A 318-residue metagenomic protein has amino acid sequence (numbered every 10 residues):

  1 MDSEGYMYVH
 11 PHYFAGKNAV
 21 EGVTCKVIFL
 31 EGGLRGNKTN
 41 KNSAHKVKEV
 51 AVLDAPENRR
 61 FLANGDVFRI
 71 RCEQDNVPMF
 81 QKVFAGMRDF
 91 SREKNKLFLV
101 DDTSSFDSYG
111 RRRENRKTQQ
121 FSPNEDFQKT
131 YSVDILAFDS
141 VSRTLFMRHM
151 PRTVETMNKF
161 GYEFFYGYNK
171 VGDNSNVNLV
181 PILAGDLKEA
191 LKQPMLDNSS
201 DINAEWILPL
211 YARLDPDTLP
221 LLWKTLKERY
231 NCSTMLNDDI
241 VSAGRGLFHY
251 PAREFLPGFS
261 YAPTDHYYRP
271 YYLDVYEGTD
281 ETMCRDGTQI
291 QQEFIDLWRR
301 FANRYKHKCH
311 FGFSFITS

Functional and structural regions predicted by a protein language model:
M1-Q120: Beta-strand-enriched, solvent-exposed domains that form extended recognition/catalytic surfaces
E125-S318: Active-site-proximal alpha/beta segments of enzymes that process anionic O-linked groups
